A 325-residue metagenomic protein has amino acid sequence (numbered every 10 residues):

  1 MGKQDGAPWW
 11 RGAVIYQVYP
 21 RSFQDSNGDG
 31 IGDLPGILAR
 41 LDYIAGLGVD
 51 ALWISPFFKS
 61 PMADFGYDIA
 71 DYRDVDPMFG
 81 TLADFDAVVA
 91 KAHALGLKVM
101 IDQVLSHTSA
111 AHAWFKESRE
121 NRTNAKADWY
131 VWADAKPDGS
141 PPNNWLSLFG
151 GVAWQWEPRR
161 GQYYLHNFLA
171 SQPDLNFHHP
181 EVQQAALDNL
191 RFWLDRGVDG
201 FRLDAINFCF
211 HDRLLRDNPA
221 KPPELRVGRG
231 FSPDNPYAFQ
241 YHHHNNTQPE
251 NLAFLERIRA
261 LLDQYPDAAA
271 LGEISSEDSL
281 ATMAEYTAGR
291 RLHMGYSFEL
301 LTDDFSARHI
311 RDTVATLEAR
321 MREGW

Functional and structural regions predicted by a protein language model:
G2-R191, D195, F208-E277: Acidic/aromatic-lined carbohydrate-recognition and catalytic surfaces of CAZymes acting on diverse glycans
L52, F201-L203: Hydrophobic residues within beta-strands of alpha/beta enzymes
V198: Conserved protein kinase catalytic-loop anchor
I274-W325: Noncatalytic carbohydrate-binding groove/subsite architecture in carbohydrate-active enzymes
